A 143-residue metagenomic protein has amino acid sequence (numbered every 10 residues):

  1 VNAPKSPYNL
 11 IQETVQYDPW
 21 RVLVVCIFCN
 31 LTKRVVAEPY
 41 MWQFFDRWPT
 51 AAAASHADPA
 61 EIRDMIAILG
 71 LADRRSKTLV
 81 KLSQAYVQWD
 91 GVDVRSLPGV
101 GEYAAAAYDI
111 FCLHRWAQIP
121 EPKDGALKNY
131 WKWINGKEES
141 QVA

Functional and structural regions predicted by a protein language model:
P7-A143: Catalytic cores of DNA base-excision repair glycosylases
